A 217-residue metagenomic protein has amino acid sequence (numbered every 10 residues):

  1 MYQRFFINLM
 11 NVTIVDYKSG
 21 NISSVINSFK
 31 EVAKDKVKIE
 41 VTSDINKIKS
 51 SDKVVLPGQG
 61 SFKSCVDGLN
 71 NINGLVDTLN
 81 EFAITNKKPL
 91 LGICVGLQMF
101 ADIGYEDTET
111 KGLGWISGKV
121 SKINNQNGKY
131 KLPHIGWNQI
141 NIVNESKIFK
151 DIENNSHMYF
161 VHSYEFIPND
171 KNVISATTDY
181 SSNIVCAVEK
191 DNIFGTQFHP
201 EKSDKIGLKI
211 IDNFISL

Functional and structural regions predicted by a protein language model:
M1-L90, K119-N124, I206-L217: N-terminal beta1-alpha1 cap of cysteine-dependent amidohydrolase-like domains
V12, I39, L90-L91, L113 (+2 more regions): Hydrophobic/aromatic residues located in beta-strands of well-ordered beta-sheets within soluble catalytic
V55, L91, Y159, S175 (+1 more regions): Hydrophobic/aromatic beta-strand patches that form the interior of the parallel beta-sheet core in alpha/beta enzyme
D77, I103-Y180: Pocket-forming structural segment of enzyme catalytic cores
G92, G96: Gly/Ala-rich beta-loop-alpha elbow adjacent to hydrolase catalytic centers
Q98-F100: Glycine-rich nucleophile elbow surrounding the catalytic serine of serine-hydrolase chemistry
E165-L217: C-terminal and late-domain segments of enzyme folds
